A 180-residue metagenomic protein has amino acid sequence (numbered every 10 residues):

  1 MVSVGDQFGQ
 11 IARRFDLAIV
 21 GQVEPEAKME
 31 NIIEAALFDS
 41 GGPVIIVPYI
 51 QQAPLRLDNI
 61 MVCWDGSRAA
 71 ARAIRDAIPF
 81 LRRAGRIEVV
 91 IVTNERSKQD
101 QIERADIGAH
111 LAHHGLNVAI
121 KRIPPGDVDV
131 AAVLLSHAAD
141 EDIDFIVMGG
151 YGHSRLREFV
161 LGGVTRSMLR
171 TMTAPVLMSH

Functional and structural regions predicted by a protein language model:
M1-A18, H113-I146, G152-F159, A174: Structural beta-alpha unit
G5-V90, T171-H180: Intrinsically disordered or low-complexity boundary/linker segments at protein termini and domain junctions
E26-A27, E95-D100, P125-V128, S154-R155: Short, small-residue-enriched loops and turns at beta-alpha junctions that line or gate enzyme active sites
G66-N117, K121: Redox- and metal-dependent alpha/beta enzyme cores, enriched for Fe-S-associated oxidoreductases and cofactor-handling
I91, R122, G149-G150, M178-H180: Active-site proximal loops enriched in glycine and acidic residues that flank catalytic Cys/His/Asp and coordinate
I102-A105, L135, V160-T165: Charged helix-capping and loop-helix junction motifs
